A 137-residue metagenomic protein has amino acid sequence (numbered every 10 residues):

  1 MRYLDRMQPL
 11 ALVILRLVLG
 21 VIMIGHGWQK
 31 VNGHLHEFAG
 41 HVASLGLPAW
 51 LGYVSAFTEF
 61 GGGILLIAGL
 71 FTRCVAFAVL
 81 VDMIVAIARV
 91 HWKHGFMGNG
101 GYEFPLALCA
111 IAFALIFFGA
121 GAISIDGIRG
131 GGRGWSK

Functional and structural regions predicted by a protein language model:
M1-Q29, G40, A49-F57, G61-K137: Extended, low-polarity transmembrane helix blocks
G33-H34: Catalytic Zn2+-binding segment of zinc metalloproteases
